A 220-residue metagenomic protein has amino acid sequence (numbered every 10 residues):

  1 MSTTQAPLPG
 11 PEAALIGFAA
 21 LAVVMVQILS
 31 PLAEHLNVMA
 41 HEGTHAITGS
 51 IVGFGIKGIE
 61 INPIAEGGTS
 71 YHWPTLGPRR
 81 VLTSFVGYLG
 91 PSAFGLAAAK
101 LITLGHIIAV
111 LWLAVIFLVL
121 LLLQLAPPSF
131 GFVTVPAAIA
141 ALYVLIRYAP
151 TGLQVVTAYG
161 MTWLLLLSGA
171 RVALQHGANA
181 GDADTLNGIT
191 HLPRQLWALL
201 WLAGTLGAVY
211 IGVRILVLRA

Functional and structural regions predicted by a protein language model:
M1-S30: Topogenic membrane-insertion module of multi-pass membrane proteins
Q5-L8, E12-A13, G68-R219: Metalloprotease/metallohydrolase-associated module, dominated by Zn2+-dependent proteases
A20, A40-E42, A180: Short amphipathic alpha-helical surface micro-motifs
L21-V23, T44-A46, T151, R171: Sparse, context-dependent recognition of short Cys/His-centered cofactor- or disulfide-binding micro-motifs
V26-R80: Small-residue-rich helix-interface/hinge motifs
